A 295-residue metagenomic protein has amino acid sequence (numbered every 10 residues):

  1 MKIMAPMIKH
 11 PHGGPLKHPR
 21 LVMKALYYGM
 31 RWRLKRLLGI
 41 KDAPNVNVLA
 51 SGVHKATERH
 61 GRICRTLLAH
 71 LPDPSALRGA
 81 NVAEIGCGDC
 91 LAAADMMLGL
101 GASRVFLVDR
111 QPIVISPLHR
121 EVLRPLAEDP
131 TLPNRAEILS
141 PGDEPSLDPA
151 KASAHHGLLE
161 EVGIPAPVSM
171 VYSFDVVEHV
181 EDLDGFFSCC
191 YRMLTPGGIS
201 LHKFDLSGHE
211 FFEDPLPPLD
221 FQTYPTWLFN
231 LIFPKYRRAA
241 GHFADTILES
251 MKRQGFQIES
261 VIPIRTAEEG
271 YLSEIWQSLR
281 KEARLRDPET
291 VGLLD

Functional and structural regions predicted by a protein language model:
K17, A154, L248-R253, I258-D295: A C-terminal cap/extension of S-adenosyl-L-methionine-dependent methyltransferases that defines the acceptor-substrate
L77-D89: Conserved class I S-adenosyl-L-methionine
A92-E161: Class I SAM-dependent methyltransferase SAM/SAH-binding core
E160-V171: A short acidic, Gly/Pro-enriched loop at the edge of an enzyme's catalytic core that lines a small-molecule cofactor
S169-D182: A short SAM/SAH-binding and catalytic strip from SAM-dependent methyltransferases
D184-I199: A short glycine-rich, Lys/Arg-flanked "PGG" loop and its adjoining helix->strand segment in the class I
I199-T226: Conserved class I S-adenosyl-L-methionine
L228-T246: Acceptor-substrate binding/catalytic loop of class I
